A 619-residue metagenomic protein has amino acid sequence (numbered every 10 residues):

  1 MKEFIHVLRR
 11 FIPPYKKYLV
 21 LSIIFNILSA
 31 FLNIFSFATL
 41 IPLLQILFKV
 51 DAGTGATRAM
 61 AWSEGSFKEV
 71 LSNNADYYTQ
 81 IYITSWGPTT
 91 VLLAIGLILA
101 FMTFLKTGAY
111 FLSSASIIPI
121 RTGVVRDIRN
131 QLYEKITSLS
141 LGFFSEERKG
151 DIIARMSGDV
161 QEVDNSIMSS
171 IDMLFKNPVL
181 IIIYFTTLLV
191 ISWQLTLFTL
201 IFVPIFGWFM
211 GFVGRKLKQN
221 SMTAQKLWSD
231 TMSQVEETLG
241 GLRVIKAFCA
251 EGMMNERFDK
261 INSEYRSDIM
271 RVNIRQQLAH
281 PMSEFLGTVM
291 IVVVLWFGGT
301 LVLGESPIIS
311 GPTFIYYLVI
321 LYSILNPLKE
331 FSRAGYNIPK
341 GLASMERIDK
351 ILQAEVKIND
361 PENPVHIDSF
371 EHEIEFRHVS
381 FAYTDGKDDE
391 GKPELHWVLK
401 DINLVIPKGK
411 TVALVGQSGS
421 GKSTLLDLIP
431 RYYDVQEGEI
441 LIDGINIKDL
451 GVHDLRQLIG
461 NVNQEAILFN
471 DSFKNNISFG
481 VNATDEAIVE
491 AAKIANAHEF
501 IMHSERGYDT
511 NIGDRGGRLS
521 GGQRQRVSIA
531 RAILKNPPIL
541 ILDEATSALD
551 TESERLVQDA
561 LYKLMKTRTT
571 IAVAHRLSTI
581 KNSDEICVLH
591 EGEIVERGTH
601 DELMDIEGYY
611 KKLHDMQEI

Functional and structural regions predicted by a protein language model:
M1-A38, L47-L99, L105, L112-I117 (+12 more regions): Membrane-integrated ABC transporters
P13-K17, L141-G142, G158-I167, I171 (+9 more regions): An intracellular "coupling" helix at the cytosolic face of ABC transporter transmembrane type-1 domains
L21-L28, D172-T223, W296-I309, N326: Transmembrane helices of ABC transporter permease
I27-F35, A100-F111, V163-S166, S170-F185 (+4 more regions): Hydrophobic alpha-helical transmembrane bundles that constitute the permease/transmembrane domains of multi-pass
N33-I41, Q45, A52, I98-K149 (+12 more regions): Juxtamembrane helix-loop junctions of ABC transporter transmembrane domains
I136, F258, I348, F376-H378: Conserved catalytic Walker-motif region of ABC-type ATPase nucleotide-binding domains
T187-I201, R275-E346, I351-L352: Helix-loop-helix
P361, I367-I619: ABC-type nucleotide-binding domain
